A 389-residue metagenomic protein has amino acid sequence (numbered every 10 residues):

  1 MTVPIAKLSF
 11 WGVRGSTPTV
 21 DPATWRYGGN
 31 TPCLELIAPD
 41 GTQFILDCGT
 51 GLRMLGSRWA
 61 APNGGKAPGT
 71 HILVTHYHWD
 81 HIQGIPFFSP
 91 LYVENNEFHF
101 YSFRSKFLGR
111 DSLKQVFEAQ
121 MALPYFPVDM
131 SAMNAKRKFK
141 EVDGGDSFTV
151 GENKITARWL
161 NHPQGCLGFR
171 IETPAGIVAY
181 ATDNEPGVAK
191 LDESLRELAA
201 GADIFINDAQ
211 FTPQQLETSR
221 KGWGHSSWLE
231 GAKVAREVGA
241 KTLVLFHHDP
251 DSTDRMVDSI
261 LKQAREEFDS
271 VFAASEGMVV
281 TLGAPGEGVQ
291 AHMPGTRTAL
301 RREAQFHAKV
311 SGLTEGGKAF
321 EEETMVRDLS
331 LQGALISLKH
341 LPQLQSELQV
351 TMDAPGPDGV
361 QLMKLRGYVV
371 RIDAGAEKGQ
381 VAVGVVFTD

Functional and structural regions predicted by a protein language model:
M1-A179, A189-K190, L195, V257-E287: Binuclear metal-dependent hydrolase catalytic cores
R53, H81, P213-Q214, S252 (+1 more regions): Short glycine-rich, flexible loops that bind phosphorylated cofactors or substrates
H78, F88, F211, D249 (+3 more regions): Flexible, active-site-proximal loop/turn residues at the rims of small-molecule/cofactor binding pockets and catalytic
H81, R170, F205, T296-E303: Short, cationic motifs built from Arg/Lys/His that form the positively charged side of catalytic pockets
I177, E185-E276: Cap/insert and terminal regions of metallo-dependent hydrolase folds
A181-D183, S330: DG-centered beta-turn motif at the end of beta-strands
S252-R255, T281-L282, E377: Short active-site-adjacent structural elements
V271, E287-D389: Structured alpha-helical
